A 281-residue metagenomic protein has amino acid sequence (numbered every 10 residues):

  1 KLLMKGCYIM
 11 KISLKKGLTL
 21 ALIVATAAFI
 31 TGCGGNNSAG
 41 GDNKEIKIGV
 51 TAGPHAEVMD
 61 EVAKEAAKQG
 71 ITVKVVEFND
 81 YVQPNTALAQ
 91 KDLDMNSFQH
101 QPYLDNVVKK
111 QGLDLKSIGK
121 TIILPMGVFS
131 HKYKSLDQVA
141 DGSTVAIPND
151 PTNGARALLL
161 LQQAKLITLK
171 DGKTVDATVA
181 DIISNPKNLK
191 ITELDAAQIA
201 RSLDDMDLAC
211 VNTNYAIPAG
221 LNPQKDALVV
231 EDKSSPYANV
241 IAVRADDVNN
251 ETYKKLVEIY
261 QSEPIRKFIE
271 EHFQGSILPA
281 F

Functional and structural regions predicted by a protein language model:
A28-G32: C-terminal motif of bacterial Sec signal peptides marking the signal peptidase cleavage site
G41-G53, I71-E77, T144-V145: Short, well-ordered beta-strand elements
V75-T86, T174-R201: Short helix-initiation/N-cap motifs at beta->coil->alpha
A89-Q99, S143, L166, K187-K190 (+1 more regions): Alpha-to-beta junction loops
N106-I118, K132-Y133, D205, C210 (+1 more regions): Ligand-binding "clamshell"
I118-I167, R266: A conserved helix-loop-strand patch within extracytoplasmic ligand-binding domains of the periplasmic binding
P125-L136, A238-N250: A bilobed periplasmic-binding-protein/Venus flytrap-type ligand-binding module shared by bacterial periplasmic
N153-Q162, Y260-A280: Periplasmic-binding protein-like
